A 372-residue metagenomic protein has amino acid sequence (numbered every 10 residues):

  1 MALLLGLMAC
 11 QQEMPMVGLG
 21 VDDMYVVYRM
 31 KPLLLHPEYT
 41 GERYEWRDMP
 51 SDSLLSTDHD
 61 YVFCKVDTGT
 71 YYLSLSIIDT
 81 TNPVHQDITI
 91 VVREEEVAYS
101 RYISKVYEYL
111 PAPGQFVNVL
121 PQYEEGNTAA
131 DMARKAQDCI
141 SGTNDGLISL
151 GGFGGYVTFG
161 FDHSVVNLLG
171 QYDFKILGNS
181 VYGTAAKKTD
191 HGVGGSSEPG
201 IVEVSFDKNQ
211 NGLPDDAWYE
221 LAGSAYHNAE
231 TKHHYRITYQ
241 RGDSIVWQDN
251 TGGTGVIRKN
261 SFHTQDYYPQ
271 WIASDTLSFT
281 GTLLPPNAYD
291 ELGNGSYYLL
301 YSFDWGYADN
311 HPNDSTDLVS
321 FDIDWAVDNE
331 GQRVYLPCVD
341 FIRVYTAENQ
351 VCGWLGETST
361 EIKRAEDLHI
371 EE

Functional and structural regions predicted by a protein language model:
G6-A9: C-terminal motif of bacterial Sec signal peptides marking the signal peptidase cleavage site
E13-M24: Proline-enriched interdomain boundary motifs that mark the N-terminal boundary and often initiate the first structured
V26-Y39: A short beta-strand segment in extracellular, disulfide-stabilized domains
Y39-E45: Solvent-exposed loop segments of extracellular immunoglobulin-like
E45-K65: Surface-exposed, flexible coil segments in extracellular/virion-facing regions
L54, I78-D87: Short, exposed coil/turn segments at beta-strand boundaries within extracellular/luminal domains
V91-G200, A217, A222-E372: A domain-level signal for the mature, folded cores of soluble proteins
